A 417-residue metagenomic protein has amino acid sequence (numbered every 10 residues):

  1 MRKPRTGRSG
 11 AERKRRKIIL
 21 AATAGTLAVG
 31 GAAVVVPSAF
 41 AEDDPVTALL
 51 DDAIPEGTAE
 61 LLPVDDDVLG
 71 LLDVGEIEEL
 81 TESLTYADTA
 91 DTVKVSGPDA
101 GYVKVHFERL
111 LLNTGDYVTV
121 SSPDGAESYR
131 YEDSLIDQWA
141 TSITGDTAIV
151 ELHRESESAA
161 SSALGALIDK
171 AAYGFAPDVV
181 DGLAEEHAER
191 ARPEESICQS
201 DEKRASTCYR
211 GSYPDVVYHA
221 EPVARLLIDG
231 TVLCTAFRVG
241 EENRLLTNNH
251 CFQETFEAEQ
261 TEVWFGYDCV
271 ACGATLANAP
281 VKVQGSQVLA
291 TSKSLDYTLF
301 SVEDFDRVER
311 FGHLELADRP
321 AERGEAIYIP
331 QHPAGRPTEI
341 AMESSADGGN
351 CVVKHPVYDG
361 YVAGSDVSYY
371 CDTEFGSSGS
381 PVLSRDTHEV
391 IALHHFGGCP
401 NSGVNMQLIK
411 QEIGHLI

Functional and structural regions predicted by a protein language model:
M1-A41: Secretory targeting and sorting signals
G31-A59: C-terminal region of N-terminal signal peptides and the immediate post-cleavage residues of exported proteins
L80-G97: Non-catalytic, beta-strand-enriched accessory regions in extracellular/secretory proteins and membrane protein
G97-K104: Extended extracellular/luminal ectodomain segments enriched in beta-structured repeat modules
L111-A126: Short, surface-exposed beta-strand/strand-loop-strand elements in extracellular ectodomains
S122-T147, H153-A159: Beta-sandwich interaction modules
T144-E155, G165-T231, F237-D366, Y370 (+1 more regions): Serine endopeptidase catalytic core focused on the charge-relay Asp
N248-Q253, H332-A334, F375, A392-P400: Short beta->alpha transition motifs characteristic of CBS
